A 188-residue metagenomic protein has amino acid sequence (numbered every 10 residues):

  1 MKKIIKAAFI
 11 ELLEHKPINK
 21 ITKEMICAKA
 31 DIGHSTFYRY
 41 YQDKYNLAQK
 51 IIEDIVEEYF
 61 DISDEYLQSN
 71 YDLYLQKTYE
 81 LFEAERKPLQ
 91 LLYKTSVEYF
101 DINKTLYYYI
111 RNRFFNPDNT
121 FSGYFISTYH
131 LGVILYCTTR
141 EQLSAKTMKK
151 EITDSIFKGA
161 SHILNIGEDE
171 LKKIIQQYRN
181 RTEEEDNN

Functional and structural regions predicted by a protein language model:
K2-I10, E14, N19-D31, Y38-D64 (+3 more regions): An amphipathic alpha-helix adjacent to DNA-recognition modules
I4, M25, L73, K77 (+2 more regions): Amphipathic alpha-helical interaction segments
L13-K16, F114, D118, G132-Y136 (+1 more regions): Cytosolic nucleotide-binding catalytic cores of signal-transduction proteins
K50, S69, T120-F121, L143-T147: Short, solvent-exposed positions on alpha-helices
D61, L135-Y136, S161: Structural signal for membrane-spanning alpha-helices in multi-pass inner-membrane proteins, emphasizing helix cores
D64, Q68-Y107, T120: Helical hydrophobic small-molecule/effector-binding pocket
K94-L131, T153-F157, S161: Amphipathic alpha-helical packing segments from all-alpha helical-bundle domains
T139-N188: C-terminal peripheral helix-coil segments that are non-catalytic and often amphipathic
